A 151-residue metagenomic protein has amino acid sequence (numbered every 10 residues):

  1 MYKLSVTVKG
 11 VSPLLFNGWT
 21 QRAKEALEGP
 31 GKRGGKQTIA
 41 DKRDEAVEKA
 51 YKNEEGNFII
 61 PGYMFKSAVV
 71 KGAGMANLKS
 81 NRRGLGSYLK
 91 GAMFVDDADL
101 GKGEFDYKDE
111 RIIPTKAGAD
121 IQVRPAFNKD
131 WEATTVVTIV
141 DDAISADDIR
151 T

Functional and structural regions predicted by a protein language model:
M1-T151: RNA-interacting cores
